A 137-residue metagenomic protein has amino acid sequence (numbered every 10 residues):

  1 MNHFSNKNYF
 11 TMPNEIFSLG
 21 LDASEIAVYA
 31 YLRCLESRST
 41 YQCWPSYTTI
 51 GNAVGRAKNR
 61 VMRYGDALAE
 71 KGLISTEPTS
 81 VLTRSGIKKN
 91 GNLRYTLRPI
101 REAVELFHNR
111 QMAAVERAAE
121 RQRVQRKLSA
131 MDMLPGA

Functional and structural regions predicted by a protein language model:
M1-N14: Long, low-complexity, charged/polar intrinsically disordered regions in eukaryotic proteins
M1-N2, E70, G91-A137: Charged low-complexity intrinsically disordered patches
N8-Y9, C43-W44, K58-N59, K88-G91 (+2 more regions): Surface-exposed beta-strand edges and their flanking turn/coil or helix-capping segments
F10, E36, A53, N59-D66 (+4 more regions): Sequence-pattern detector for short linear motifs and compositional/periodic biases rather than a specific fold
E15-L19, A23-S24, C34-L93: Winged helix-turn-helix DNA-binding recognition segment
A27-Y31: Pre-recognition alpha-helix immediately N-terminal to the DNA-recognition helix within helix-turn-helix or winged-helix
